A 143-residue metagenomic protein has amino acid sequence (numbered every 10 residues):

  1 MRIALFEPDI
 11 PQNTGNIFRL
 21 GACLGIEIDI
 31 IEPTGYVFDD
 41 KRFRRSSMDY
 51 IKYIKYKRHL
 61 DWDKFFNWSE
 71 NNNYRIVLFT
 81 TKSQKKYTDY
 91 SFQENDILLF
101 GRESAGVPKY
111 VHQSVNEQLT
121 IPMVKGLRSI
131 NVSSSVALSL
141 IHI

Functional and structural regions predicted by a protein language model:
M1-I3: Extreme N-terminal starter segment of soluble prokaryotic enzymes
E7, E32, L119-L127: Short beta->alpha connector loops at strand-helix junctions that form conserved, small/polar/Pro-enriched
D9-N16, R128-S133: Amphipathic alpha-helical repeat scaffolds
I26-E27, R75: Residues at the starts of beta-strands that form the adenosine-phosphate
E27-P33: Short internal beta-strands
D40, R44-V107: S-adenosyl-L-methionine/SAH cofactor-binding core of RNA-modifying enzymes
V107-Q118: Acidic-glycine-rich active-site phosphate/pyrophosphate-binding loop
H142-I143: Conserved small/polar residues in nucleotide/adenosyl-binding loops
